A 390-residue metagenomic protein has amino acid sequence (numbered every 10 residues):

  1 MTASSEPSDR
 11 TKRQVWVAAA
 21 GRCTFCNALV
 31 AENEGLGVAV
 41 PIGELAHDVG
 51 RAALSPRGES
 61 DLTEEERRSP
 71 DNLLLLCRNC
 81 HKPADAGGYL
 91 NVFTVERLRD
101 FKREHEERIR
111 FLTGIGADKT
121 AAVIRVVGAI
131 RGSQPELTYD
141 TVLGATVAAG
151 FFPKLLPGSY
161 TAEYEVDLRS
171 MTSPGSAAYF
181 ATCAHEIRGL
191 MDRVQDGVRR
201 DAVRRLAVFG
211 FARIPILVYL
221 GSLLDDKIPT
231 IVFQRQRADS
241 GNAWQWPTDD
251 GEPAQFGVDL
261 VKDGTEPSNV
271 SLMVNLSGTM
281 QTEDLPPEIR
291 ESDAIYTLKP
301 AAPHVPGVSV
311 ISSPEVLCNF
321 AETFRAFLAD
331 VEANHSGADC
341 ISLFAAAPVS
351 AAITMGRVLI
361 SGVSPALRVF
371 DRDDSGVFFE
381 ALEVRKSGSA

Functional and structural regions predicted by a protein language model:
M1-Q14, A20, A28-E32: A boundary/linker detector
A3, V30-L73, A84-V95, R99-F101: Histidine-centered nuclease catalytic patch
W16-G21, S69-L73: Short metal-coordination and nucleic-acid-contact micro-motifs, chiefly zinc-binding Cys/His arrays
N27, R78-H81: Cys/His-coordinated zinc-binding microdomains
I187-G197, V316-G337, A351: A short, acidic, amphipathic alpha-helical segment used as a generic capping/interface helix at domain edges
D201-A243, A352: Hydrophobic, ordered structural segments
D225-G257, V305-V310, A366-S389: Long, charge-dense
D249-A326: Redox- and metal-dependent alpha/beta enzyme cores, enriched for Fe-S-associated oxidoreductases and cofactor-handling
